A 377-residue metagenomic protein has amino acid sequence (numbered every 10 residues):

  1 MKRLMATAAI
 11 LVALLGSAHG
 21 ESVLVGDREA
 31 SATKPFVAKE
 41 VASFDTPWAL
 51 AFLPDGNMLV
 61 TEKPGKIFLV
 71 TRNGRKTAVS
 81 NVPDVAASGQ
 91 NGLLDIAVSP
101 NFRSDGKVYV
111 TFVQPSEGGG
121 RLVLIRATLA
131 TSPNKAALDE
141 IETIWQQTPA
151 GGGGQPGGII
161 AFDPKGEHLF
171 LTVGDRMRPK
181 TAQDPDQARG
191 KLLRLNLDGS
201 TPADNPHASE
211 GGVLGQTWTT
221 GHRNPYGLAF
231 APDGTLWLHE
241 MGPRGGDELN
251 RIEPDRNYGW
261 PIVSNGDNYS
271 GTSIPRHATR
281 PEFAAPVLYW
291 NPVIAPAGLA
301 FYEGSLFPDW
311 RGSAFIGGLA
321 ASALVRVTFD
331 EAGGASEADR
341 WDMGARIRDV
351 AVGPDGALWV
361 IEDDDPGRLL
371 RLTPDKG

Functional and structural regions predicted by a protein language model:
T7-G16: Bacterial N-terminal signal peptides
H19-P179, G227, T235-L238, G242 (+2 more regions): Acidic, Gly/Ser/Thr-rich repeat motifs that build Ca2+-stabilized beta-propeller blades
G20-V37, P133-L138, S200-E210, I262-E282 (+1 more regions): Blade/loop signatures of beta-propeller domains
K39-E40, K76-P83, K135-Q146, S200-A208 (+3 more regions): Beta-propeller fold detector
Q114, L171-R189, G246-I252: Short, conserved, GDST-rich strand-edge loop motifs in beta-rich repeat architectures
A127-A136, L193-A203, I252-G259, V327-G333 (+1 more regions): Short loop/turn segments immediately following beta-strands, especially the blade-tip and inter-blade linker loops
V213-E248, E253: Repeat-solenoid scaffold signature
H222, G333-P354: Conserved blade-ending motifs and adjacent loop-strand segments that build the rim/top face of beta-propeller domains
